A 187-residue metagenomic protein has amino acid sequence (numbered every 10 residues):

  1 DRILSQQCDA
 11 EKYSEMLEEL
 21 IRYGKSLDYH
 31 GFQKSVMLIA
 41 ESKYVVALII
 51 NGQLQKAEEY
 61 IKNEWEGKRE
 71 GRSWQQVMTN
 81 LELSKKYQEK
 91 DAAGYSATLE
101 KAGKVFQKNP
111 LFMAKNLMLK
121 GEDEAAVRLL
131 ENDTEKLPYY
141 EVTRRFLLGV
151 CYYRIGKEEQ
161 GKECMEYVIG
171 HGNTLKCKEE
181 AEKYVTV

Functional and structural regions predicted by a protein language model:
D1-I3, Q33-S42, K68-N80, A102-F112 (+2 more regions): Generic helix N-cap/helix-start motif at coil->alpha-helix transitions
S5-G24, L48-I61, S84-G94, L117-V127: Helix-turn-helix repeat elements of alpha-solenoid scaffolds
I21-K34, K62-R72, A97-Q107, E131-Y140 (+1 more regions): Solenoid-like repeat scaffolds
V36, Y44-W74: Compact, aliphatic and Gly/Pro-tolerant "microcore" segments centered on a short helix or tight beta-hairpin and their
K43-A47, E82-K86, M113, V150-Y153: Short, hydrophobic/amphipathic alpha-helical patches that form generic packing surfaces within helical domains
E70-P138: Alpha-helical adaptor scaffolds
M118-V187: Long, non-transmembrane cytosolic or organellar matrix-exposed soluble domains/tails of integral membrane proteins
